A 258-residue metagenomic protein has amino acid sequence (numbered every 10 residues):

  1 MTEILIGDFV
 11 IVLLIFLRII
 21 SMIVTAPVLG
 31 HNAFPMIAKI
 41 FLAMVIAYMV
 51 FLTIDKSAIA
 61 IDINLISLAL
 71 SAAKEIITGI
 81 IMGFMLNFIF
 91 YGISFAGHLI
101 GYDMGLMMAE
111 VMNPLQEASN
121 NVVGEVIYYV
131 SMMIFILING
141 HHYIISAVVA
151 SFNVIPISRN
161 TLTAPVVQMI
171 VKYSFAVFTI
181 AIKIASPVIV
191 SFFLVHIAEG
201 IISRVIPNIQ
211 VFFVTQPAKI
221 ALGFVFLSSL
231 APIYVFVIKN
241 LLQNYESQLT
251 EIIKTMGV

Functional and structural regions predicted by a protein language model:
M1-V258: Hydrophobic alpha-helical segments and their helix-loop boundaries in membrane and membrane-proximal proteins
